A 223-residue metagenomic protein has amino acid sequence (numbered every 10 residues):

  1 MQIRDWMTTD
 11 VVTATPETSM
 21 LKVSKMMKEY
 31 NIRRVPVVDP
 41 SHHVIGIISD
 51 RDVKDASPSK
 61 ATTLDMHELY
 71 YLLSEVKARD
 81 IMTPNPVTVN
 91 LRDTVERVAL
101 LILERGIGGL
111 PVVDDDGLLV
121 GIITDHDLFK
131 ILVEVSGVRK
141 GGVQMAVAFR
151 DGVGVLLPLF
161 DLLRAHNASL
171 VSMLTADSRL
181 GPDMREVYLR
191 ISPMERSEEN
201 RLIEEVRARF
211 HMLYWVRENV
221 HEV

Functional and structural regions predicted by a protein language model:
M1-D10, D50-V87, T94, A99-L103 (+3 more regions): Tandem CBS (Bateman) regulatory domains
M1-V53, S57-S59: Basic, Lys/Arg-rich alpha-helical nucleic-acid-recognition elements, primarily the DNA-binding modules of transcription
A14, V89-N90: Short acidic-hydrophobic, aromatic-tinged amphipathic segments that line or gate anion-handling sites
M27, V35-D52, I102, L110-H126 (+1 more regions): A glycine-centered beta-loop-beta connector
R33, G108, S169: Short acidic/polar active-site loop segments enriched in Thr and Asp
P40, D115, T175-S178, E218: Short, ordered loop/turn segments at secondary-structure junctions
V171-M173, I203-V223: Conserved short beta-strand edge segments in small beta-sheet-based binding/regulatory domains
G181-V187: A short, glycine/Asx- and small/polar-enriched loop/turn that sits immediately N-terminal to a beta-strand
